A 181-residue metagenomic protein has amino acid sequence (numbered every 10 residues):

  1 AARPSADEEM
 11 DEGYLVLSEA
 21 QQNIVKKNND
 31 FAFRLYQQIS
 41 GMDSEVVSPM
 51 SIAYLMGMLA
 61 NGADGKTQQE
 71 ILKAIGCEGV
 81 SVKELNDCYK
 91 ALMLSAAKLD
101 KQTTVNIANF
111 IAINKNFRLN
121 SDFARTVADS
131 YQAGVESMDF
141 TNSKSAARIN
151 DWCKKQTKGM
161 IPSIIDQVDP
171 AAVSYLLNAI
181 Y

Functional and structural regions predicted by a protein language model:
A2-E70: Flexible propeptides and autoinhibitory/regulatory segments associated with cysteine proteases
M42, V82-Y181: Non-catalytic, conformational "gating/processing" segments within enzyme and secreted inhibitor domains
V47-P49, K66-G79, D122-Q132: Short alpha-helical "patches" and their helix-cap loops
N61-L94: Active-site-surrounding "flap" and adjacent substrate/cofactor-binding loops of secreted or lumenal enzymes, prototyped
